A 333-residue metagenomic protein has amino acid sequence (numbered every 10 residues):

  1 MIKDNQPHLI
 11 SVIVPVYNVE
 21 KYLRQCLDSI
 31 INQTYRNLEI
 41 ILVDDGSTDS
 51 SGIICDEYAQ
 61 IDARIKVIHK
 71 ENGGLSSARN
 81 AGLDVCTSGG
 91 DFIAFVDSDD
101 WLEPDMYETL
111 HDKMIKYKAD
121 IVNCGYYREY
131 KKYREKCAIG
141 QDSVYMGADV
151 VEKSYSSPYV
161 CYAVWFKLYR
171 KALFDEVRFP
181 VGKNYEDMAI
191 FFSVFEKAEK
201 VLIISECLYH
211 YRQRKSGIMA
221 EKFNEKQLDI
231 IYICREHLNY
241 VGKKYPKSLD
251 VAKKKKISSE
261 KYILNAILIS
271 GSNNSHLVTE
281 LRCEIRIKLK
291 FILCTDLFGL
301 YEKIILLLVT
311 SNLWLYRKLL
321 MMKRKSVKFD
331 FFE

Functional and structural regions predicted by a protein language model:
M1-I233, L308: Nucleotide-sugar donor-binding/catalytic module of glycosyltransferases that assemble extracellular/cell-envelope
R79, E260-K261: TPR repeat positional signature
S154-Y155, K256, E260: Short alpha-helical scaffolding segments that buttress acidic/His motifs in well-ordered protein cores
P180, K261-Y262: Short, electropositive alpha-helical surface patch
L208-R214, E221-S248, Y262-K290: Catalytic core of nucleotide-sugar-dependent glycosyltransferases
S248-K255: All-alpha amphipathic helical-bundle segments outside canonical DNA-binding/catalytic cores that form hydrophobic
G271-E333: Membrane-interface aromatic/basic loop that binds lipid-linked glycans or pyrophosphate carriers, typified by
